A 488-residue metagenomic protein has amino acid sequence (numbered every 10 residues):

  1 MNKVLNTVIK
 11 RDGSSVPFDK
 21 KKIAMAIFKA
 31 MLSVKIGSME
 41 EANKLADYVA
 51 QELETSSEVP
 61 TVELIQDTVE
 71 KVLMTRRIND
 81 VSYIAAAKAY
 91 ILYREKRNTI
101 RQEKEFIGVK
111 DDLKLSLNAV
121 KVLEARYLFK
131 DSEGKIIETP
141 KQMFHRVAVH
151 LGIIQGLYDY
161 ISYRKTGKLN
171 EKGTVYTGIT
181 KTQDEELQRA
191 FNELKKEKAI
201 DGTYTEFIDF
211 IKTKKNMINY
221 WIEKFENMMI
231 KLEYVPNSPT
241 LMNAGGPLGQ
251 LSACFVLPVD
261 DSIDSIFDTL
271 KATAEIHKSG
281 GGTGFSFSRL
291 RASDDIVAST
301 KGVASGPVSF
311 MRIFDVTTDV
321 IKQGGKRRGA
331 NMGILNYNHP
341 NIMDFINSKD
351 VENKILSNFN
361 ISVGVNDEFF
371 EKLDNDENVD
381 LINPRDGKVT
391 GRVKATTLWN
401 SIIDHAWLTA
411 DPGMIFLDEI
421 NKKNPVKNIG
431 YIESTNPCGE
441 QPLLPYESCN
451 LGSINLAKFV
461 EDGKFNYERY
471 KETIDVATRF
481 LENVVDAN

Functional and structural regions predicted by a protein language model:
M1-N488: Extended catalytic cores of very large enzyme megasubunits
